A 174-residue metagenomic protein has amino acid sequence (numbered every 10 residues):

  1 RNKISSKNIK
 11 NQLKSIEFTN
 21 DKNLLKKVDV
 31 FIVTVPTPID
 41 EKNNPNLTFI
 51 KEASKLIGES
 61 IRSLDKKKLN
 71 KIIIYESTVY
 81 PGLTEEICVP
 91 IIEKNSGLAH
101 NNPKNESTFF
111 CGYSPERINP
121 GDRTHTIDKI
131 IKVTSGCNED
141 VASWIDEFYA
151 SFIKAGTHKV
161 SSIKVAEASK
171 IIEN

Functional and structural regions predicted by a protein language model:
R1-V30, V35-N44, R62-S63, I92-H100: Conserved N-terminal Rossmann-fold NAD(P) cofactor-binding segment
N20-N23, P45-A53, V160, K164: Short secondary-structure boundary/capping elements
V33-P36, E76, G136: Short, well-ordered coil/turn residues at beta-beta hairpins and beta-strand->alpha-helix junctions within
I39-R117: Rossmann-like NAD(P)(H) cofactor-binding subdomain of soluble oxidoreductases
P90-S114, I118-N174: Internal alpha-helical scaffold of NAD(P)-dependent oxidoreductase catalytic cores
